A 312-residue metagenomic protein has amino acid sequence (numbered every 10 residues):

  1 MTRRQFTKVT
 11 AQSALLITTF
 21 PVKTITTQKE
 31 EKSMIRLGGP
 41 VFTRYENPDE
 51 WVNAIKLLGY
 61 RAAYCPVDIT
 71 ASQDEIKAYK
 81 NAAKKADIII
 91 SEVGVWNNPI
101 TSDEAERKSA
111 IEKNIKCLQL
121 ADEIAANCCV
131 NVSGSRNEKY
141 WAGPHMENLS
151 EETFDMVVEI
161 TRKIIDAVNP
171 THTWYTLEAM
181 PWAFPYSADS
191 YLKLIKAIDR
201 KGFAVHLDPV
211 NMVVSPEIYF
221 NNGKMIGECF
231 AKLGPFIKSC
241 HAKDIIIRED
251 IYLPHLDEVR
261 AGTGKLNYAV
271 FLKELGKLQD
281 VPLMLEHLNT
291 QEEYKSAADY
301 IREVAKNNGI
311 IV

Functional and structural regions predicted by a protein language model:
M1-Q5, L16-K29: N-terminal twin-arginine translocation
T10-Q12, L16-T18, D49, K85 (+2 more regions): Active-site acidic/histidine proton-transfer and metal-coordination neighborhood in alpha/beta enzyme cores
K32, V52-L57, S72-E92, Q119-A125 (+4 more regions): Acidic (Asp/Glu)-rich catalytic clusters
I35-P40, A63-C65, I90-V95, C129-N131 (+4 more regions): Hydrophobic faces of well-ordered beta-strands that scaffold small-molecule active sites in alpha/beta enzyme cores
V41-D49, C65-I76, P99-S102, N137-K139 (+4 more regions): Acidic-and-aromatic substrate-binding clefts and catalytic sites of carbohydrate-active enzymes
I55, A63, A83, A110 (+3 more regions): Conserved, mostly hydrophobic/aromatic
V93, R162-R260, K265: Acidic/histidine-rich catalytic cores of soluble enzymes
Y294-I311: C-terminal helical cap(s) of enzyme catalytic domains, especially alpha/beta-barrels
